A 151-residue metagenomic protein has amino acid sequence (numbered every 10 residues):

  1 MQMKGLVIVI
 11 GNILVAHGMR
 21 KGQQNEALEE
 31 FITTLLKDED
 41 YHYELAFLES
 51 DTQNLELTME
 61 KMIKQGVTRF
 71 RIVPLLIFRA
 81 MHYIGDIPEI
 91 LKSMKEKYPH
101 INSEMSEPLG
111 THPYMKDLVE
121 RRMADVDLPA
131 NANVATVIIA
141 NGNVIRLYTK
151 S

Functional and structural regions predicted by a protein language model:
Q2-S151: Active-site-proximal alpha-helix that buttresses catalytic centers in soluble enzyme cores
